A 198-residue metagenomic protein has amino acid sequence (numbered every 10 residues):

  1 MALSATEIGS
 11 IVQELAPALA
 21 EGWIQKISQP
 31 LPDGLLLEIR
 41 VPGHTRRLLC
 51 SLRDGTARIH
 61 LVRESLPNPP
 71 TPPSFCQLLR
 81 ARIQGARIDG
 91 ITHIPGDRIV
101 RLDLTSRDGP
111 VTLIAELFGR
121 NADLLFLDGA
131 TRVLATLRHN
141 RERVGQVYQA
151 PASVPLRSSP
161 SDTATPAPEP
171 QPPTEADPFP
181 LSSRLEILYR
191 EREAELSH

Functional and structural regions predicted by a protein language model:
M1-H198: Extended, highly charged segments
